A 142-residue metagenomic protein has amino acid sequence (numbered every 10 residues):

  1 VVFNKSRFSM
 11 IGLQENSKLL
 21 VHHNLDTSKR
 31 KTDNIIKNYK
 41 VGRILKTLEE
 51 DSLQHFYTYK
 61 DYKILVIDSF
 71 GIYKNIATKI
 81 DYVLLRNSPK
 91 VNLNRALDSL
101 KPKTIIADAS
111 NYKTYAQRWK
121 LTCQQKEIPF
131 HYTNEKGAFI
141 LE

Functional and structural regions predicted by a protein language model:
V2-E142: Extracytosolic and intramembrane catalytic regions of membrane-associated proteins in envelope/secretory systems
